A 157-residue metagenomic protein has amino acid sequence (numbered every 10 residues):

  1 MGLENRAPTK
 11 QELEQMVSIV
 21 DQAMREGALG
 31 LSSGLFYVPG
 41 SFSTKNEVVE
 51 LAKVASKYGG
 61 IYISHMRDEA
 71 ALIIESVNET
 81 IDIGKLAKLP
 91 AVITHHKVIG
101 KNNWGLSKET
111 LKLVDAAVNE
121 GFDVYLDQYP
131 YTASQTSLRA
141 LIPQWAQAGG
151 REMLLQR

Functional and structural regions predicted by a protein language model:
M1-A87: Hydrophobic, small-residue-rich alpha-helical packing segments that form membrane-like cores
G2-Q11, A87, I99-R157: Polyanionic/metal-chelating signatures
M16, L31, T80, I93 (+2 more regions): Generic structural hydrophobic/aromatic packing signal, biased to beta-strands
L35, M66, H95-K97, Q128-P130: Active-site proximal loops enriched in glycine and acidic residues that flank catalytic Cys/His/Asp and coordinate
I74, T80, H96-W104: Aromatic/His-enriched, Gly/Pro-containing loop or helix-boundary segments that lie immediately adjacent to catalytic
